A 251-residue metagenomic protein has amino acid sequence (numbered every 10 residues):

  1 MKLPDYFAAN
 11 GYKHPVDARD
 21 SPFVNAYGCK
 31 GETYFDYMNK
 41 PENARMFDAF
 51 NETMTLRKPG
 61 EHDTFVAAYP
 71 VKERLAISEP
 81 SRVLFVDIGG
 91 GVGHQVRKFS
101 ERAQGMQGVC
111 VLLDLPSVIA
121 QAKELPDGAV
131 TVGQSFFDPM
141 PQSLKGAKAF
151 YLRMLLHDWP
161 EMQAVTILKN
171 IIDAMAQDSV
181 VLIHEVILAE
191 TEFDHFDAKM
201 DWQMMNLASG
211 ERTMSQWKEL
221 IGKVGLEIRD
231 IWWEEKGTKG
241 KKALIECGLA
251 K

Functional and structural regions predicted by a protein language model:
M1-H184, L188-H195, L226-D230, T238-L244: Conserved adenosyl
V118, A198-K199, E211-Q216: A generic short-segment signal for beta-strand/edge and adjacent turn/coil regions
E192-S209: Short, glycine-/aromatic-enriched active-site segment of Class I SAM-dependent methyltransferases
S209-G225: Short alpha-helix
W233: Flexible glycine/proline-rich, aromatic-decorated loop/lid segments
I245-K251: C-terminal lobe and adjacent flexible extensions of AdoMet/dcAdoMet transferase-like proteins
